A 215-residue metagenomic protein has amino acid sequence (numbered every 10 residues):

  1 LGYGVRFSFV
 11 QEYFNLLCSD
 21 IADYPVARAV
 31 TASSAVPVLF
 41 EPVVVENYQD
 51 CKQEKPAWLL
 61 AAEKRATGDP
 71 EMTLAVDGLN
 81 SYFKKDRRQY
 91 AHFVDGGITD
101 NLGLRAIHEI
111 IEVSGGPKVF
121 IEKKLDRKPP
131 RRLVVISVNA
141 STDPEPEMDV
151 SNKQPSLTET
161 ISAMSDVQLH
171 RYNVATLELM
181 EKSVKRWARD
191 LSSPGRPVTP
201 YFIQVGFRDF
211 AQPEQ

Functional and structural regions predicted by a protein language model:
L1-Q215: Patatin-like phospholipase
